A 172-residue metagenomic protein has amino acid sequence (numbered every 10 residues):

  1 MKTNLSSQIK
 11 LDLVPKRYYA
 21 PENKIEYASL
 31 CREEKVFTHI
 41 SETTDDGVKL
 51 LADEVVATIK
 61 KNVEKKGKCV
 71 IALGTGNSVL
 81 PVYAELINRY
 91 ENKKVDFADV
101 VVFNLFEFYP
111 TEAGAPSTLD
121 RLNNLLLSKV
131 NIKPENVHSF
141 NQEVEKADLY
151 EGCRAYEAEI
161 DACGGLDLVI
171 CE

Functional and structural regions predicted by a protein language model:
K2-V70: N-terminal glycine-/serine-/threonine-rich phosphate-binding loop
P21-K35, V95-L168: Ligand-binding beta-strand-loop-alpha-helix segment within the catalytic cores of soluble metabolic enzymes
S41-T43, G74-G76, L105: Acidic/polar N-terminal loop/beta-strand segments that form early-domain functional surfaces
D46, L50, N77, P81 (+3 more regions): Conserved active-site and cofactor/substrate-binding residues in soluble primary-metabolism enzymes
G47, V55, A72, S78 (+3 more regions): Long, contiguous hydrophobic alpha-helical segments, chiefly transmembrane helices and signal peptides
V55-I59, L80-E91, N123-L126: Short, well-ordered amphipathic alpha-helices
E64-N92: Glycine-rich N-terminal segment of FAD-binding domains in flavoprotein oxidoreductases, spanning the beta-loop-helix
K68, S78, V82, Y156-E172: A glycine-rich beta-strand to alpha-helix segment that forms a phosphate/ribose-binding loop at ligand/cofactor sites
